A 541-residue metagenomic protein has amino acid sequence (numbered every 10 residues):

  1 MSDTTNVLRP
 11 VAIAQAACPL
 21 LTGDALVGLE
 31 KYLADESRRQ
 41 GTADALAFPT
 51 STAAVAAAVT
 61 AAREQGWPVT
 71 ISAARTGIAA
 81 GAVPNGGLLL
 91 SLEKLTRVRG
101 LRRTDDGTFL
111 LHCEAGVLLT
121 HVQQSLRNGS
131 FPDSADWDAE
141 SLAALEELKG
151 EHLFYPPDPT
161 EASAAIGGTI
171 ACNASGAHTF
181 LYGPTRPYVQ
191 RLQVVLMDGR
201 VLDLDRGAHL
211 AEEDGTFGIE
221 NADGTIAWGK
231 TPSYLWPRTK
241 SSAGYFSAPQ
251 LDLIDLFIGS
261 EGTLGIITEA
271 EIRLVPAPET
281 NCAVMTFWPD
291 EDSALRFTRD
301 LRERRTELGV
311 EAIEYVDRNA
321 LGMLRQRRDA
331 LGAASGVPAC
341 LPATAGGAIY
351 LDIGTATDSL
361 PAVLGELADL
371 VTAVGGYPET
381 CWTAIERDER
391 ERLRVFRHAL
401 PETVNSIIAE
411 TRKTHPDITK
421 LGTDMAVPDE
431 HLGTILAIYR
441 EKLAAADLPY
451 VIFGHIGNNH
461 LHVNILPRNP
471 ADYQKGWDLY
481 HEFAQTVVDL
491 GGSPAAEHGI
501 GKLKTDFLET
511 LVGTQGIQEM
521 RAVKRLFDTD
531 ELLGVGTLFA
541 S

Functional and structural regions predicted by a protein language model:
M1-E64, T76-L110, L119, Q124-S134 (+5 more regions): N-terminal flexible segment immediately upstream of the FAD-binding catalytic core in FAD-dependent oxidoreductases
L20-A25, A47-P49, P68-A73, A80 (+15 more regions): General beta-strand structural signal in soluble alpha/beta enzymes
L26, E30, I258-W477, T486 (+1 more regions): C-terminal substrate-recognition/cap domain of FAD-linked oxidoreductases
V83-T96, R127-F131, G176-R186, R273-P276 (+3 more regions): A glycine- and small-aliphatic-rich helix-loop capping segment at beta-alpha/alpha-beta transitions that lines
R99-L101, A115, L119-T120, Q124-N128 (+2 more regions): FAD-binding subdomain of flavoenzyme oxidoreductases
L490-I500, T529-L533: Alpha-helix capping/hinge segments and adjacent helical runs
T505-S541: Activity-critical C-terminal alpha-helical subdomain
